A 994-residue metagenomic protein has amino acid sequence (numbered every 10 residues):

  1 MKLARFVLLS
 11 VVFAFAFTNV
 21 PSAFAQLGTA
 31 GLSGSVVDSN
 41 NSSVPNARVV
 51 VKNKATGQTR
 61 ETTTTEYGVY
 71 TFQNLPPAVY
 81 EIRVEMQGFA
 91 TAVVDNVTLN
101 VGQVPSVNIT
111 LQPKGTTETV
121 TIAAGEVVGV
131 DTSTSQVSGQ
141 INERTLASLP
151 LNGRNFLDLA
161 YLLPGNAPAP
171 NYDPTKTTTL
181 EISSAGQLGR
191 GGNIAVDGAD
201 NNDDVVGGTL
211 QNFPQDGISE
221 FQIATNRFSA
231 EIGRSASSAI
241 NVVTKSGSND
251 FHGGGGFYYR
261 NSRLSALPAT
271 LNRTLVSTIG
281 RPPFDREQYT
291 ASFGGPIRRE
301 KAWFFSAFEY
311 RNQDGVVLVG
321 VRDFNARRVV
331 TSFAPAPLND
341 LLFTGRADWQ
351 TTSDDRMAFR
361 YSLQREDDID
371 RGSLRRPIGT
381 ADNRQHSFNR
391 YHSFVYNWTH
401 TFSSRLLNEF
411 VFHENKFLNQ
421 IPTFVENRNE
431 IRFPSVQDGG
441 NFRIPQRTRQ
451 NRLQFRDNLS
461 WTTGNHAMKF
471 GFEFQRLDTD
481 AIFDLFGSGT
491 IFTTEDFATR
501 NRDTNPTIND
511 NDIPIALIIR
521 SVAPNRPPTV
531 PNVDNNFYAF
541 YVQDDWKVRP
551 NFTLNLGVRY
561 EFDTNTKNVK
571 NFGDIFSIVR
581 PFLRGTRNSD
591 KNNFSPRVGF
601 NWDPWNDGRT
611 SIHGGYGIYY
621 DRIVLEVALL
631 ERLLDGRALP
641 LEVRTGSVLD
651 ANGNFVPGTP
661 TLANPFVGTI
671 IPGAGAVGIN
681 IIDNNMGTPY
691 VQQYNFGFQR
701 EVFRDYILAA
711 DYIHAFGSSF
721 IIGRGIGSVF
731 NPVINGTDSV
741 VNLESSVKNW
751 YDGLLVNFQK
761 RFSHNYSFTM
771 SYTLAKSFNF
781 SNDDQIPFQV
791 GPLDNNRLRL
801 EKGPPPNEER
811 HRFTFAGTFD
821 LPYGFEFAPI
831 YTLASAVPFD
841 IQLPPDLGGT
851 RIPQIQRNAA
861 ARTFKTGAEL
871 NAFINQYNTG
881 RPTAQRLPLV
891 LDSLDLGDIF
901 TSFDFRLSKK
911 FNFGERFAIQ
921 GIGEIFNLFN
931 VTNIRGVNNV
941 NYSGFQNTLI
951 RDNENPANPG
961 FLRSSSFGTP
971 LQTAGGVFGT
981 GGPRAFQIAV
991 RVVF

Functional and structural regions predicted by a protein language model:
K2-L9, F13-N142, D200, P214-D216: Periplasm-facing N-terminal accessory domains of Gram-negative outer-membrane beta-barrel systems
A90-S246, S265, N272-T278, P282 (+4 more regions): Periplasmic N-terminal accessory/gating domains of Gram-negative outer-membrane beta-barrel systems
F156, A169-N171, V569-S595, G599-N742 (+6 more regions): Solvent-exposed loop/turn elements at secondary-structure boundaries
H252, R281-D367, H386-E414, P596: Transmembrane beta-barrel wall of Gram-negative outer-membrane proteins
N339-D340, T352-Q543, V579-P581, S728 (+2 more regions): Replace "related TpsB outer-membrane translocases also match" with "some related outer-membrane beta-barrels such as
P660-T669, G824-E915, Q920, N947-A974: Extracytoplasmic gating/loop element in the C-terminal half of outer-membrane beta-barrel translocons and assembly
A709-P838: Gram-negative outer-membrane beta-barrel transporters
N933-F994: C-terminal beta-signal and terminal closure region of outer-membrane beta-barrel proteins
